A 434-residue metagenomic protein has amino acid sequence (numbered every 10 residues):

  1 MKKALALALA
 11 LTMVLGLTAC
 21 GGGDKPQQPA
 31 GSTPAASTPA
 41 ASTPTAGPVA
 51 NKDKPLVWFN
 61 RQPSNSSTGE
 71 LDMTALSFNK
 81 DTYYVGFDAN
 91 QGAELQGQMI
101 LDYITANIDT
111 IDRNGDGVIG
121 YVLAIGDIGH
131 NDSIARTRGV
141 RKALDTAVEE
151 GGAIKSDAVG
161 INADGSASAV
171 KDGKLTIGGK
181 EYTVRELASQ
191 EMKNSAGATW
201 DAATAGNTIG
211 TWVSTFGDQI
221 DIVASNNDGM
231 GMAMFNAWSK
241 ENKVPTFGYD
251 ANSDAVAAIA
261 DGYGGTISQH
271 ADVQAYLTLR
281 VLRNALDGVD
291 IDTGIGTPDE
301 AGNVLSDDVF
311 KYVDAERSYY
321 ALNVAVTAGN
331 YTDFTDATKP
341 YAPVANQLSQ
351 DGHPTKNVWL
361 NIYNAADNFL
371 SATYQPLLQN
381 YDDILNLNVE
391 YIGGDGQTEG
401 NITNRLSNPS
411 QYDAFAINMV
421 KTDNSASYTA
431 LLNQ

Functional and structural regions predicted by a protein language model:
M1-A4, A8-L9: Positively charged n-region of N-terminal signal peptides that target proteins for export
L15-A19: C-terminal motif of bacterial Sec signal peptides marking the signal peptidase cleavage site
G21-D24: Bacterial signal peptide processing site
P26-G31, A35-Q434: A residue-level marker of the well-folded mature domains of exported/periplasmic proteins
